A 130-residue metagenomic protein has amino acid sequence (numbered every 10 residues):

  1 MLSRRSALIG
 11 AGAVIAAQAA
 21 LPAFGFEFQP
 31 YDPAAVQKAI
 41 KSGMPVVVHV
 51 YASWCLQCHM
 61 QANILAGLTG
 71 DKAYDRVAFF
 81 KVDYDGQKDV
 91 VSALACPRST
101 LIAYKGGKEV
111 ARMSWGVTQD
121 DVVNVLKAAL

Functional and structural regions predicted by a protein language model:
M1-V14, Q18: N-terminal secretory signal peptides and thylakoid transit peptides that target proteins across membranes
L21-G25: Sec/Tat signal peptide C-region and signal peptidase I cleavage site
F28-M44: A short beta-strand-turn-helix
S42-S53: Short active-site neighborhood of thiol/selenol oxidoreductases, capturing the structured segment around
H59-D71: Typically the conserved alpha-helix immediately C-terminal to a functionally engaged Cys/Sec in thioredoxin-like
Y74-K88: Thiol-based oxidoreductase modules, predominantly thioredoxin-like and allied folds used for disulfide exchange
L94-I102: Structural micro-motif
K105-L130: Non-catalytic, surface beta->alpha helical segment in thiol-disulfide oxidoreductase systems
